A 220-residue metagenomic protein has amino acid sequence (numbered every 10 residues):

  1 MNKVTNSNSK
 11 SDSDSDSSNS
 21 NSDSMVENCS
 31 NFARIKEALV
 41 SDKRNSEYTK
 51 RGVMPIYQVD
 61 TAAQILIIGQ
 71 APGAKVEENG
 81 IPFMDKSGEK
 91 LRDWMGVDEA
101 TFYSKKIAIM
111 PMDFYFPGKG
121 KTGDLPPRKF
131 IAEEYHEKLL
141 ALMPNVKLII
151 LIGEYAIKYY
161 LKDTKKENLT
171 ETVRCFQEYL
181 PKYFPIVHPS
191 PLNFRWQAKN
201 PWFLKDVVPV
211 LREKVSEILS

Functional and structural regions predicted by a protein language model:
M1-S87, R212-S220: Active-site and ligand/interface coordination hotspots across diverse enzymes and nucleic-acid-associated assemblies
N2-V4, N21-D23, F114-S220: Glycine/proline-rich loop-helix segments at beta-alpha junctions forming the active-site rim of enzyme cores
Y48-P55, D85-V97, F130-Y135: Short acidic (Asp/Glu) patches
G52, W94-T101, R174-E178, F184: N-terminal short beta-loop-beta anion/metal-coordinating cradle
Y57-A62, T101-F102, Q177-Y179: Short glycine/proline-enriched loop/turn "hinge" motifs that connect secondary-structure elements and lie
A63, K105, P144: Structured loop/turn residues at beta-strand edges in well-structured enzyme cores
I67, I107-I109, Y183-P185: Conserved beta-strand scaffold positions in the cores of enzyme catalytic domains, especially in NTP/NDP-utilizing
I81-P127: Short, surface-exposed acidic-centric catalytic microdomains
